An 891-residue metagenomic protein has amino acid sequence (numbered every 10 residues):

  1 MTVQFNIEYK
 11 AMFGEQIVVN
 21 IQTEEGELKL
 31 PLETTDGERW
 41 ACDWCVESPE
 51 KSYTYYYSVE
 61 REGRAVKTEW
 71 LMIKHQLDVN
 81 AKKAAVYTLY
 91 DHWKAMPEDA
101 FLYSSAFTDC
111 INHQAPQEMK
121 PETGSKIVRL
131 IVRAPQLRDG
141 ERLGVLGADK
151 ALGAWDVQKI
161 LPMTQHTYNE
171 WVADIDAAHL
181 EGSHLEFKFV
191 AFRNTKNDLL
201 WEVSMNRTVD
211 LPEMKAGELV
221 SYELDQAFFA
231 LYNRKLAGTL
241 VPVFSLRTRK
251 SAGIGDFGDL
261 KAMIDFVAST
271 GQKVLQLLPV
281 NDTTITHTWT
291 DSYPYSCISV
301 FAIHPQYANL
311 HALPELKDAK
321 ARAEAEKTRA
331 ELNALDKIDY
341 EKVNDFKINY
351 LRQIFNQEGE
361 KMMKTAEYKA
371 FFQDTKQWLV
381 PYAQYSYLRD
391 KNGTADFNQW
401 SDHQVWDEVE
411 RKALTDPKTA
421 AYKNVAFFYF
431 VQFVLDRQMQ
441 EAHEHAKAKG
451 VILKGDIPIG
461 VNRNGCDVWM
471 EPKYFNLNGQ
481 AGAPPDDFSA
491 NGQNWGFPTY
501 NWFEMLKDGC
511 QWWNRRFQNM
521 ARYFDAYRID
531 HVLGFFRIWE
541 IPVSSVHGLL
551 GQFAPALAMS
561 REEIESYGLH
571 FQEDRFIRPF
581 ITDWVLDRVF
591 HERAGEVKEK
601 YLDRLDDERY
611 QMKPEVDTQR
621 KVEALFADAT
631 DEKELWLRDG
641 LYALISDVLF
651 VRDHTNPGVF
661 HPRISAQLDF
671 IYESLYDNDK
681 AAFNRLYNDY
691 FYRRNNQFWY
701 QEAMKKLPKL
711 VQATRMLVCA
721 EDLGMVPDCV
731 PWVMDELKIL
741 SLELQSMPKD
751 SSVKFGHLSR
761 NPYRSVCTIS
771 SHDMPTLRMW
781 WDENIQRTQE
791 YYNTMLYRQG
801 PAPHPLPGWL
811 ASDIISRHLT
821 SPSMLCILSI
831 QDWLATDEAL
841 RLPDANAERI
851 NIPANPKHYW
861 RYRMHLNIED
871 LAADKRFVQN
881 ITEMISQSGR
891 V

Functional and structural regions predicted by a protein language model:
M1-F5, K126-L130: Structural beta-strand segments of beta-rich domains
T2-E50, E60-A81, Q136-H184, F192-M214 (+2 more regions): Aromatic-rich carbohydrate-binding modules that target alpha-glucans
N80, A84-H92, P212-M214, L219: C2-type phospholipid-binding modules
T88, H92-L102, A106: Terminal, intrinsically disordered low-complexity segments enriched in charged/polar and proline residues
L102-R129, D176-H179, V209-V891: Catalytic cores of glycan-processing enzymes that make or break glycosidic bonds
